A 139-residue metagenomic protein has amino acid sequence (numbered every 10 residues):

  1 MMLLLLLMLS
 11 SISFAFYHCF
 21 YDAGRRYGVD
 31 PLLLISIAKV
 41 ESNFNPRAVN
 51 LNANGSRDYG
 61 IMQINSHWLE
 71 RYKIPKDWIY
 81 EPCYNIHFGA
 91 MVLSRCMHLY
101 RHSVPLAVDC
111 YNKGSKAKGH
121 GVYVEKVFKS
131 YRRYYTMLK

Functional and structural regions predicted by a protein language model:
M1-I12: Sec-dependent N-terminal signal peptides
F14-K139: Catalytic glycan-binding domains that act on GlcNAc-containing polysaccharides
